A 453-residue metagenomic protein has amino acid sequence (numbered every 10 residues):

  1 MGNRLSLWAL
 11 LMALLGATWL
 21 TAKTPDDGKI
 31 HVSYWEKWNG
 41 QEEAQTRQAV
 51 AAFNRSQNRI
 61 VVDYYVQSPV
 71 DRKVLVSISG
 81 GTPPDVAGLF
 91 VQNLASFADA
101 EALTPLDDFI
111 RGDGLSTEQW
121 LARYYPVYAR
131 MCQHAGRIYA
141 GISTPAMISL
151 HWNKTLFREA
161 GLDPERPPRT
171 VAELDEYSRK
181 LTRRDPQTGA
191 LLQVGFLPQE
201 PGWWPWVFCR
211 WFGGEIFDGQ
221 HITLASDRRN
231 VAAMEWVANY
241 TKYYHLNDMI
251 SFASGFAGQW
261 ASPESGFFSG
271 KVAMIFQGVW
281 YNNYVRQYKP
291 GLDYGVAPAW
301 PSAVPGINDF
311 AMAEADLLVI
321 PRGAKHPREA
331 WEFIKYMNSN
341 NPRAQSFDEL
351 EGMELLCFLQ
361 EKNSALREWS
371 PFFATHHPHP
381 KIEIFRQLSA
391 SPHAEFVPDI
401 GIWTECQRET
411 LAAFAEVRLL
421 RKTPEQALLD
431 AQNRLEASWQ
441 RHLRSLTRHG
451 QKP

Functional and structural regions predicted by a protein language model:
S6-L10, L15-T24, R158, R386-P453: Conserved C-terminal helix/tail region of periplasmic/extracytoplasmic solute-binding proteins
G28-N39, I60-Y65, V86: Short, well-ordered beta-strand elements
V32-R47, A146, G401: Extracytoplasmic "Venus flytrap"
N39-V61, T410, L428: Short, polar/charged alpha-helical segment
V91-S149, G295-P298: Hinge/lid segment of periplasmic solute-binding proteins
M131-S143, I148, A172-T223, R229-N230 (+2 more regions): Extracytoplasmic/periplasmic solute-binding protein
D175-K180, H221-F256, Q287-Y288, P298-S302: Glycine-centered hinge/linker elements that transmit conformational signals in sensory and ligand-binding systems
Y281-G291, A303-E409, T447-K452: C-terminal lobe and pocket-closing loops of periplasmic/extracytoplasmic Venus-flytrap solute-binding proteins
